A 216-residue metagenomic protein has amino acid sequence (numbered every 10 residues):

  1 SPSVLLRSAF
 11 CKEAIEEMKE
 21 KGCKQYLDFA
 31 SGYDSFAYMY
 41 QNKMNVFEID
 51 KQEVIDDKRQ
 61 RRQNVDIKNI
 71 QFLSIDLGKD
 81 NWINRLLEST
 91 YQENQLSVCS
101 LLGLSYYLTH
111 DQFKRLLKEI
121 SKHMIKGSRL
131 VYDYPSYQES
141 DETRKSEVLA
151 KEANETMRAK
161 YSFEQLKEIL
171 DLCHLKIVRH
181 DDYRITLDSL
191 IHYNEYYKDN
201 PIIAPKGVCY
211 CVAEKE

Functional and structural regions predicted by a protein language model:
S1-E216: Alpha-helical subdomain
